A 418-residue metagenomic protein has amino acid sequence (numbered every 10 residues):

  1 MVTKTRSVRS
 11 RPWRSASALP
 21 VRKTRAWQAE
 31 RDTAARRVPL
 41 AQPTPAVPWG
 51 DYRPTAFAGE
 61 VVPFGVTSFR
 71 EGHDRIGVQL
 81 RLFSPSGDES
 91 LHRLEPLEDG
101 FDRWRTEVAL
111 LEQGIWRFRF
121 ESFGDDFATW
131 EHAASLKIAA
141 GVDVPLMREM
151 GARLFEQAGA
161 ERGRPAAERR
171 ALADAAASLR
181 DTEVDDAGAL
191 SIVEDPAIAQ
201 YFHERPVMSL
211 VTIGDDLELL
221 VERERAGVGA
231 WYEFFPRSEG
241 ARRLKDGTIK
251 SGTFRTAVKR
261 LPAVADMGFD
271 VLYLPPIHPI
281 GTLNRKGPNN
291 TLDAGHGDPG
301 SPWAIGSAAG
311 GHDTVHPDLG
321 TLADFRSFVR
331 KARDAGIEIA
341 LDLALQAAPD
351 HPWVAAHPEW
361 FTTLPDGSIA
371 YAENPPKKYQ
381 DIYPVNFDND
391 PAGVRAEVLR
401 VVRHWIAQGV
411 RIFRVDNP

Functional and structural regions predicted by a protein language model:
K4, R9-W27, A35, P45 (+4 more regions): N-terminal structural segment of carbohydrate-active enzymes
P39-W49: N-terminal edge beta-strand
G50-D51, L219: Eukaryotic intrinsically disordered and solvent-exposed regulatory patches
D51-F57: Short, solvent-exposed beta-strand/turn "edge" segments of beta-rich domains on protein surfaces
A304-A309, T314-R326, R330, I337 (+1 more regions): Alpha-amylase-like alpha-glycosidases and glucanotransferases acting on alpha-linked glucans and related
